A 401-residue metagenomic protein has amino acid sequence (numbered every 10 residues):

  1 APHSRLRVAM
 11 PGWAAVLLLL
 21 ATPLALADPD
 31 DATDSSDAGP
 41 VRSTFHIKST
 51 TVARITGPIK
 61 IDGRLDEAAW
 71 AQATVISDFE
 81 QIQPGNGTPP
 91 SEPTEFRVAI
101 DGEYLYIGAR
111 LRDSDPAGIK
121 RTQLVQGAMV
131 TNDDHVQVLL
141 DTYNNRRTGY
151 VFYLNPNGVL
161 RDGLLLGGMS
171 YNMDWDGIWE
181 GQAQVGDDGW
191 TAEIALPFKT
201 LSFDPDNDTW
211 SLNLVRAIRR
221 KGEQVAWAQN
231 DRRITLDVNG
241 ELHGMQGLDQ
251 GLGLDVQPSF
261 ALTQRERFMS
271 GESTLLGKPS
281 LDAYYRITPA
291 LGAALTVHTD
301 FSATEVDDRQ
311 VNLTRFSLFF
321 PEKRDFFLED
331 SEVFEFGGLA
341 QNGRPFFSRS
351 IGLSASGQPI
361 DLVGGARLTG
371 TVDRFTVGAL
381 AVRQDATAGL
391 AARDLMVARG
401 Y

Functional and structural regions predicted by a protein language model:
A1-M10: N-terminal secretory signal peptides that target proteins for export/translocation
A21-T22: N-terminal signal peptide c-region/cleavage motif recognized by signal peptidases
L26-Y401: Structural preference for beta-rich elements and adjacent junctions enriched in aromatics
